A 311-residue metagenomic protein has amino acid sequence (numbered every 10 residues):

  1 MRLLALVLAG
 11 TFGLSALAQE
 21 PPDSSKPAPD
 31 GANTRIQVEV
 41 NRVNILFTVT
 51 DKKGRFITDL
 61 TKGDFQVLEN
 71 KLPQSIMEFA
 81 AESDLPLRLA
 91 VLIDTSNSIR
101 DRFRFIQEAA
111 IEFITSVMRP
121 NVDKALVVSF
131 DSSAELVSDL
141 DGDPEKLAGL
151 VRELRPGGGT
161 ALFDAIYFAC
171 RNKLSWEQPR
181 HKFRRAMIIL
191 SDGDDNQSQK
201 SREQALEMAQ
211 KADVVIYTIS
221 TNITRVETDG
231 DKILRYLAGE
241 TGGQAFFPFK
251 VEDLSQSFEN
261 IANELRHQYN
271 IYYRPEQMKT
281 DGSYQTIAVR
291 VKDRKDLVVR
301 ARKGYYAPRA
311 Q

Functional and structural regions predicted by a protein language model:
R2-S15: Bacterial N-terminal signal peptides
L17-Q311: Scaffold/interface architecture of coatomer-like assemblies
